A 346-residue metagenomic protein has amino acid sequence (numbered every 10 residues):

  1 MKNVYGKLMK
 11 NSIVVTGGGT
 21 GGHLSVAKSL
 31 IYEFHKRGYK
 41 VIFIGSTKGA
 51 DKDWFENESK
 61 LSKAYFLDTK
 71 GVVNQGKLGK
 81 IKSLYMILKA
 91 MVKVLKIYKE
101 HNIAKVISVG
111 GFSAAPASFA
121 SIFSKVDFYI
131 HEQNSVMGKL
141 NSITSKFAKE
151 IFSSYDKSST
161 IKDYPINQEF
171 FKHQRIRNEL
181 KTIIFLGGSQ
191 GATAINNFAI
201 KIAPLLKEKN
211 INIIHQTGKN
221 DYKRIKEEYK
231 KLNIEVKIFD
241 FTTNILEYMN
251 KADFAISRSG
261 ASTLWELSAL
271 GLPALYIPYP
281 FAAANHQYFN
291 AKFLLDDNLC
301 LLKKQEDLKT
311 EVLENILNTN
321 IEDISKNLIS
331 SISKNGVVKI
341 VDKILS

Functional and structural regions predicted by a protein language model:
Y5, Y39-K40, L61-S62, I122-H173: Active-site-proximal region of nucleotide-activated glycan assembly enzymes, centered on histidine/acidic-rich loops
L8-G18, H35-M86, D221, K304-E306: Conserved nucleotide-sugar phosphate-binding/catalytic loop shared by glycosyltransferases and other
H23-F34: Short amphipathic alpha-helix
G49-S59, Q168, R175-F254, Y288-F289 (+1 more regions): Donor-nucleotide binding loops and adjacent catalytic segments primarily of GT-B fold Leloir glycosyltransferases
G76-K105: An amphipathic, basic-hydrophobic alpha-helix
I103-A104, N250-T263, L272: Acidic donor-binding loop of glycosyltransferase active sites
Y279-N315: Change "using UDP/GDP/dTDP sugars" to "using nucleotide sugars
E322-K334: A short, well-ordered alpha-helix in the C-terminal region of glycosyltransferases
